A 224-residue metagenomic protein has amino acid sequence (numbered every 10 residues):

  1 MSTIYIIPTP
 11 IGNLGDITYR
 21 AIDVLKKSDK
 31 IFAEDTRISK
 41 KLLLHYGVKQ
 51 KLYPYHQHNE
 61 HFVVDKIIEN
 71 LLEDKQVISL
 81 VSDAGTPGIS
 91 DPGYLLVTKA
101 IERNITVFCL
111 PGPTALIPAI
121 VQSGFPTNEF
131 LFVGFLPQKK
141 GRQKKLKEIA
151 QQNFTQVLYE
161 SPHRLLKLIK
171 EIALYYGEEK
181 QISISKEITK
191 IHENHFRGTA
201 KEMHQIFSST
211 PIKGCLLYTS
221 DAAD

Functional and structural regions predicted by a protein language model:
M1-H58: Glycine-rich, flexible N-terminal cofactor/catalytic loop recognition
I11-L14, D83-P87, P162-R164: Short glycine-rich anion-binding loops that position phosphate/pyrophosphate groups of nucleotides and phosphorylated
Q57-E73: Short phosphate-binding loop-to-helix
I68-V107, T114: Glycine/small-residue-rich loop that forms an oxyanion/phosphate-binding "nest" at active or ligand-binding sites
L95-Q152: Class I SAM-dependent methyltransferase SAM-binding "motif I" and its flanking Rossmann-like core
R142-L146, L168-Y175, Q181-F207: Anionic-ligand binding region
Q152-I172, E178-Q181: Conserved anion/nucleotide-ligand pocket segment
T219-D224: Conserved small/polar residues in nucleotide/adenosyl-binding loops
